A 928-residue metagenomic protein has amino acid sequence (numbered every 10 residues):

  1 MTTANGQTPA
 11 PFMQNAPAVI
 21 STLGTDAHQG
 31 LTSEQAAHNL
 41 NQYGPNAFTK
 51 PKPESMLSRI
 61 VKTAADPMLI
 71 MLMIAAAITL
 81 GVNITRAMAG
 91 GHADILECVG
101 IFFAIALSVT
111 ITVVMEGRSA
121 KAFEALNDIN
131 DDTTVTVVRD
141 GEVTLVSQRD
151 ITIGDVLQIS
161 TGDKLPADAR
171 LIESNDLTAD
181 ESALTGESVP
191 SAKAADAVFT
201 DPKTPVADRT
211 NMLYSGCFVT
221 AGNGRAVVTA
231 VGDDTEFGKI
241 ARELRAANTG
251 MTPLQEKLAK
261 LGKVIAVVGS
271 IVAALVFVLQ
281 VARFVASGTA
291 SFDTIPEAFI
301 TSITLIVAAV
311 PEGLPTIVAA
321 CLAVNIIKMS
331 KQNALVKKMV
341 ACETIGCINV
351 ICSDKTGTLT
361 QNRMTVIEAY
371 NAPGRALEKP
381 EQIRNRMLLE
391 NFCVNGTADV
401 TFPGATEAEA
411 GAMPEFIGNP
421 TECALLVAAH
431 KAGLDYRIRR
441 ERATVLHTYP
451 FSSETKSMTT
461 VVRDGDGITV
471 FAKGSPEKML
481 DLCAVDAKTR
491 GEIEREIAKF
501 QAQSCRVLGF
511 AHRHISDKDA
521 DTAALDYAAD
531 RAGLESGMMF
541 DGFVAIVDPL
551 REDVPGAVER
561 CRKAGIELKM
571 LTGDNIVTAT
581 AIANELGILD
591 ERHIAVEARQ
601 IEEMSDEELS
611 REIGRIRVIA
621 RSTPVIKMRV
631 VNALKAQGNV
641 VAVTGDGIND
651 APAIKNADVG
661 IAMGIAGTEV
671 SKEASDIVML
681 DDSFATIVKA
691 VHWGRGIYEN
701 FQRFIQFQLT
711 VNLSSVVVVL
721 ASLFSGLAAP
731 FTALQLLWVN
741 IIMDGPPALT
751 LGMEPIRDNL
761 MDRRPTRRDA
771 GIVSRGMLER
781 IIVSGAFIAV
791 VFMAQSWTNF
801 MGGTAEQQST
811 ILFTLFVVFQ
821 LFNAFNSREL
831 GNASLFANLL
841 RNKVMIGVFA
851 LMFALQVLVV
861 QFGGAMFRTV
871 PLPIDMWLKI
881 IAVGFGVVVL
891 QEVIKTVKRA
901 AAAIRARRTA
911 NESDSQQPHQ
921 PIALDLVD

Functional and structural regions predicted by a protein language model:
M1-P765, A770-V773, A786, F813 (+1 more regions): Conserved cytosolic headpiece of P-type ATPases
M88, R780-A794, V818: Alpha-helical transmembrane segments of multi-pass integral membrane proteins
N419, R780, A805-L815: Alpha-helix initiation and capping sites
L723-T732, S796-Q808: Helix-coil boundary and interhelical linker segments in multi-pass alpha-helical membrane proteins
M743, I788-A789, T810-A824: Generic alpha-helical transmembrane segments
